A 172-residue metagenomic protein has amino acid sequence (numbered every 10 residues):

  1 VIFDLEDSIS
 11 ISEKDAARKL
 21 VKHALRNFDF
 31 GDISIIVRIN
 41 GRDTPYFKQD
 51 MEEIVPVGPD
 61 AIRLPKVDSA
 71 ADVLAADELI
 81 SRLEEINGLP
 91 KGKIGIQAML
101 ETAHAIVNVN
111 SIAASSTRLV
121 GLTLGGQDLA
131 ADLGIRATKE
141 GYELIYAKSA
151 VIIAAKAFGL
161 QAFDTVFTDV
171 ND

Functional and structural regions predicted by a protein language model:
V1-D172: Expand to "…catalyze enediolate/carbanion chemistry for C-C bond making/breaking, isomerization, decarboxylation
